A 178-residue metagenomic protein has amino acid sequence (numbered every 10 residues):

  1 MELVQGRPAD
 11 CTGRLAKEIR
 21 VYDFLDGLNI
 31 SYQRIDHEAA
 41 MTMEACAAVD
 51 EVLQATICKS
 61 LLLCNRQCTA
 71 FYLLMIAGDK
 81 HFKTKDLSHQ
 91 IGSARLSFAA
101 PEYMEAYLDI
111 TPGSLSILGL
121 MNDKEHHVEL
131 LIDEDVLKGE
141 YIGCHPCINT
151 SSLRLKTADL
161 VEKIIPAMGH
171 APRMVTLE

Functional and structural regions predicted by a protein language model:
M1-E178: Extended, low-hydrophobicity, polar/charged segments
